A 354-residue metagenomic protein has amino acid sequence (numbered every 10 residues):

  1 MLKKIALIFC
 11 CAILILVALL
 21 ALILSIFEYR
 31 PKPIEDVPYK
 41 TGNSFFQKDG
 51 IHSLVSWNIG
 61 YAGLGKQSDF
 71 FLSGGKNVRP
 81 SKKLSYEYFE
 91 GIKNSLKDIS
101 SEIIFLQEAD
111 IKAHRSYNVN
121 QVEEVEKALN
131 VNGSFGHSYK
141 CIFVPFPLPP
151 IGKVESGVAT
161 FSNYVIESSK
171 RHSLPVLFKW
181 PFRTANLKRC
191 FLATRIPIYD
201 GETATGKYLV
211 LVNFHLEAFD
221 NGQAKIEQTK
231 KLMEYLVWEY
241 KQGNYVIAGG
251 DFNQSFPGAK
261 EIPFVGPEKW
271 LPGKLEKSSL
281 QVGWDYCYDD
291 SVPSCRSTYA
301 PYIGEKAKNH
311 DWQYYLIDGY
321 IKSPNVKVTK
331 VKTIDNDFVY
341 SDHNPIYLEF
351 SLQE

Functional and structural regions predicted by a protein language model:
K3-F146, P150-E155, E354: N-terminal, active-site-proximal structural segment of metallo-dependent hydrolase catalytic domains
V37-N43, E90-G91, K179, K188-A193 (+1 more regions): Alpha-helical scaffolding within the catalytic cores of extracellular/periplasmic polymer-degrading hydrolases
S44-L54, G63, V154, V158-S168 (+3 more regions): Beta-strand-turn-beta hairpins that frame and shape the catalytic cleft of phosphate-ester-processing enzymes
S53-I59, Y88-N118, F161, T194-I196 (+4 more regions): Active-site beta-strand/loop signature of hydrolases that rely on acidic residues for catalysis
Y61-A62, D110-A113, Y139-I142, I166-E167 (+2 more regions): Solvent-exposed loop/turn segments at secondary-structure junctions within structured extracellular/periplasmic domains
G75-S81, A109-I111, P175-R183, F214-Q223: Surface-exposed cleft-lining segments at the edges of enzyme active sites
K83-G91, Y117, K153, T184-R189 (+4 more regions): Soluble or luminal CAZymes and related metallo-dependent hydrolases
R115-Y117, S134-T160, Q223, E239 (+3 more regions): Active site of divalent-metal-dependent phosphoester/diester hydrolases
